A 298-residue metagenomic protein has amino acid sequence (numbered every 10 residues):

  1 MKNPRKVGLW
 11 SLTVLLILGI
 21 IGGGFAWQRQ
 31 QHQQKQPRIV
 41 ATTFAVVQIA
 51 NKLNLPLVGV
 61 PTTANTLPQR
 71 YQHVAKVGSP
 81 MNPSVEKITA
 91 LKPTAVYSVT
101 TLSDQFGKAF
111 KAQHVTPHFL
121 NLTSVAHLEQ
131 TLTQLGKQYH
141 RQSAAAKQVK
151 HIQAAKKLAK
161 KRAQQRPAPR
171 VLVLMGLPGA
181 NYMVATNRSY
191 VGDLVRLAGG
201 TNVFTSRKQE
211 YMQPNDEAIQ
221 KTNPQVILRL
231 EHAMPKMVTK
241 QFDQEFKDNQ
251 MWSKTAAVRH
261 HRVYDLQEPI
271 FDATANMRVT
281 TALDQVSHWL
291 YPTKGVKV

Functional and structural regions predicted by a protein language model:
N3-Q30: Sec-dependent N-terminal signal peptides of Gram-positive bacterial secreted proteins and lipoproteins
P37-L53, A144-A198: Basic- and aromatic-lined ligand-binding clefts that recognize polyanionic substrates
P37-R38, E129-K137, A146, K150 (+1 more regions): Structured C-terminal subdomain patch of bacterial secreted/periplasmic proteins
R38, T43-L91, A95-T100: A short, structured surface patch at a secondary-structure boundary
T43, T100, R207, V226 (+1 more regions): Short secondary-structure boundary segments
T63-T66, R70, M183-Y211: Alpha-helical, coiled-coil/dimerization segments enriched in small aliphatic residues
L67-Q69, L102, F106-Q138: Flexible loop/hinge segments that line or gate small-molecule binding clefts
V85-S98, V115, D216-R229: Proline-aspartate-enriched helix->loop->beta-strand connector
